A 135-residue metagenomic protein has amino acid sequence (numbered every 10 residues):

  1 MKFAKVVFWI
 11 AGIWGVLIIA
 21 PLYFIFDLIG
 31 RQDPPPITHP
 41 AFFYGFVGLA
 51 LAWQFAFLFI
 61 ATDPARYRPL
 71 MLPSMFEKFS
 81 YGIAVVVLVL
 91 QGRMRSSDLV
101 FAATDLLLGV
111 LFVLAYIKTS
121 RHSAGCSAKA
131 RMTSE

Functional and structural regions predicted by a protein language model:
K2-A41: Membrane-helix boundary elements
I13-P21, T38-T62, P73-F79: Core segments of alpha-helical transmembrane spans in multipass integral membrane proteins
I19-L22, A56-A61, V85-V89, F112-Y116: Structural signal for membrane-spanning alpha-helices in multi-pass inner-membrane proteins, emphasizing helix cores
I29-D33, R93, T119-A124: Membrane-interfacial segments
Q32-F42, P69-P73, R93-T104: Non-cytosolic membrane-interface motifs at loop->transmembrane helix junctions
T62-R68: Membrane-helix interface "capping/anchor" motifs
G82-V100, I117: Membrane-helix boundary connector in multi-pass membrane proteins
L107-K129, E135: Membrane-water interface at the C-terminal end of transmembrane alpha helices
